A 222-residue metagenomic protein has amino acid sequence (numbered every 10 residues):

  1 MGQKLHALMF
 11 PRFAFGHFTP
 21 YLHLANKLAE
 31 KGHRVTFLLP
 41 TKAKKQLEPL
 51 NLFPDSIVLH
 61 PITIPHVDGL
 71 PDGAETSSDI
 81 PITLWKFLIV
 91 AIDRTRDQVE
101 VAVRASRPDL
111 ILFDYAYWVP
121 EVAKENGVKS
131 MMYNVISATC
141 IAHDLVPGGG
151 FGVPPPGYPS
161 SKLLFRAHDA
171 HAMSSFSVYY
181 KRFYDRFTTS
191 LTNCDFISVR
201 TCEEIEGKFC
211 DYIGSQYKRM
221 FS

Functional and structural regions predicted by a protein language model:
M1-S222: Glycosyltransferase specificity loop/lid
